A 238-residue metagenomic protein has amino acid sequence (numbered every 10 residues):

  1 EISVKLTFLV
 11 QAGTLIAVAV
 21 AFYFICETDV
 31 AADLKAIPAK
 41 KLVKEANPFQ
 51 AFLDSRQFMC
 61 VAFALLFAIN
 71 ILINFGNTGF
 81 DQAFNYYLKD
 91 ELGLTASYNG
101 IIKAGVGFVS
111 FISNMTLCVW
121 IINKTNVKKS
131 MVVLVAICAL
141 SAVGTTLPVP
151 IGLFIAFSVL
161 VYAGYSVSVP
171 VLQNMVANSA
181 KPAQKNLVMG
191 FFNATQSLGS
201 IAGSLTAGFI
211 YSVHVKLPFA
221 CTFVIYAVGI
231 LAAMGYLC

Functional and structural regions predicted by a protein language model:
E1-G13, F209-A227: A membrane-interface helix-boundary motif in multi-pass transporters
G13-K35, I230-L237: C-terminal membrane-cytosol helix-exit motif in multi-pass small-molecule transporters
D29-L66: Juxtamembrane intracellular "pre-TM" segments in multi-pass secondary transporters
Q82-N99: Short amphipathic helix-loop junctions that connect adjacent transmembrane helices in Major Facilitator Superfamily/SLC
S113-N126, Y211: Helix-to-loop junctions at the C-terminal end of transmembrane segments in multipass secondary transporters
K129-V143: Structural signature of the two symmetry-related core transmembrane helices
V167-A180: Intracellular juxtamembrane helix-capping segments at the cytosolic ends of symmetry-related transmembrane helices
P182-V213: A late C-terminal transmembrane helix in Major Facilitator Superfamily
